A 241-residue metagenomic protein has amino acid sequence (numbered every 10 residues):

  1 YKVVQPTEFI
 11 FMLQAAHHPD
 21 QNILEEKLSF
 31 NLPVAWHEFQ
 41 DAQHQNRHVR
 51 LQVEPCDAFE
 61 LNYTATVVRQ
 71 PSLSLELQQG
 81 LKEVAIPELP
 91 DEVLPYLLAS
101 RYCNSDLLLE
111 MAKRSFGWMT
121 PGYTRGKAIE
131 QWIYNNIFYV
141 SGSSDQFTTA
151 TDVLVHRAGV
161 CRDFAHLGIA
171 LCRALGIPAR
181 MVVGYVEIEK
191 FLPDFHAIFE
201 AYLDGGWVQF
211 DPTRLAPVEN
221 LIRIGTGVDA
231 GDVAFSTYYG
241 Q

Functional and structural regions predicted by a protein language model:
Y1-L73, Q79-G80: Intrinsically disordered, low-complexity N-terminal segments that are enriched in acidic
F11, F30-L32, V53, R69 (+6 more regions): Generic structural "secondary-structure junction" signal
Q14-A16, H44, L77-I86, T213-P217 (+1 more regions): Short intrinsically disordered coil segments
Q14-I23, V84-A85, D152-G159, A165-H166 (+1 more regions): Short low-complexity stretches enriched in small and charged residues
Q21, A35-E38, I86, P217-T226: Short, surface-exposed linear segments at secondary-structure transitions and domain or protein termini
A35, A85, N135, T149-A150 (+4 more regions): Glycine-rich, flexible loop/turn motifs
L61, V67-P71, L77-Q79, P87-G159 (+3 more regions): Secondary-structure boundary elements
Q131, D163-G240: Hydrophobic/aromatic-rich core segments of domains that either
